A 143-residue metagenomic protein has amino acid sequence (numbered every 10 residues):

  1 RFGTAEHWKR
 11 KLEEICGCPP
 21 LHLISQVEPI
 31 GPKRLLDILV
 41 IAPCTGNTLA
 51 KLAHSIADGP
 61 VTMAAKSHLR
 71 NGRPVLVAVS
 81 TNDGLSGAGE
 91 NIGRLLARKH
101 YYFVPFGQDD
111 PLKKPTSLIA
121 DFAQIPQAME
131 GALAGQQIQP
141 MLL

Functional and structural regions predicted by a protein language model:
R1-G59, K66-V75, N82-L143: A cross-family phosphate/adenosyl-ligand binding-site feature
